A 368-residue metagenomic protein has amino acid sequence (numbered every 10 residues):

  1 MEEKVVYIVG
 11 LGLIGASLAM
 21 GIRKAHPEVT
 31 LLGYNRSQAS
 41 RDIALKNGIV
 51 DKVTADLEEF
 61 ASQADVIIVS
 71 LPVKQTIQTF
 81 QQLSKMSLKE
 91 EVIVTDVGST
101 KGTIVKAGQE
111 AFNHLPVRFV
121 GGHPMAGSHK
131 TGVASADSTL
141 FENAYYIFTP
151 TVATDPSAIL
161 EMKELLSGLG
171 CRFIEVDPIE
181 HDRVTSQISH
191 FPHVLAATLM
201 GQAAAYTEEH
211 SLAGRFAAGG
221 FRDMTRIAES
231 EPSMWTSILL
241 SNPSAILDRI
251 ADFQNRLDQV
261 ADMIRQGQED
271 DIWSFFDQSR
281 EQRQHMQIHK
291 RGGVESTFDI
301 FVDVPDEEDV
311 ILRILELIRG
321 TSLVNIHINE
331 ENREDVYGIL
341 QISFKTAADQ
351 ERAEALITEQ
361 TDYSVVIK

Functional and structural regions predicted by a protein language model:
M1-S62: NAD(P)+-binding Rossmann beta1-loop-alpha1 motif at the extreme N-terminus of oxidoreductases
E58-L88, V92-I93, S99: Rossmann-like NAD(P)-binding element
Q82-V133: Rossmann-like NAD(P)(H) cofactor-binding subdomain of soluble oxidoreductases
L140-I227: Internal alpha-helical scaffold of NAD(P)-dependent oxidoreductase catalytic cores
E209-F276: Interdomain hinge/lid region at the active-site interface of Rossmann-like NAD(P)-dependent oxidoreductases
Q268-H285, K290: Small-residue-rich helix-loop
Q282-K368: A conserved regulatory-domain signal marking ACT and ACT-like small-molecule sensing domains and adjacent regulatory
